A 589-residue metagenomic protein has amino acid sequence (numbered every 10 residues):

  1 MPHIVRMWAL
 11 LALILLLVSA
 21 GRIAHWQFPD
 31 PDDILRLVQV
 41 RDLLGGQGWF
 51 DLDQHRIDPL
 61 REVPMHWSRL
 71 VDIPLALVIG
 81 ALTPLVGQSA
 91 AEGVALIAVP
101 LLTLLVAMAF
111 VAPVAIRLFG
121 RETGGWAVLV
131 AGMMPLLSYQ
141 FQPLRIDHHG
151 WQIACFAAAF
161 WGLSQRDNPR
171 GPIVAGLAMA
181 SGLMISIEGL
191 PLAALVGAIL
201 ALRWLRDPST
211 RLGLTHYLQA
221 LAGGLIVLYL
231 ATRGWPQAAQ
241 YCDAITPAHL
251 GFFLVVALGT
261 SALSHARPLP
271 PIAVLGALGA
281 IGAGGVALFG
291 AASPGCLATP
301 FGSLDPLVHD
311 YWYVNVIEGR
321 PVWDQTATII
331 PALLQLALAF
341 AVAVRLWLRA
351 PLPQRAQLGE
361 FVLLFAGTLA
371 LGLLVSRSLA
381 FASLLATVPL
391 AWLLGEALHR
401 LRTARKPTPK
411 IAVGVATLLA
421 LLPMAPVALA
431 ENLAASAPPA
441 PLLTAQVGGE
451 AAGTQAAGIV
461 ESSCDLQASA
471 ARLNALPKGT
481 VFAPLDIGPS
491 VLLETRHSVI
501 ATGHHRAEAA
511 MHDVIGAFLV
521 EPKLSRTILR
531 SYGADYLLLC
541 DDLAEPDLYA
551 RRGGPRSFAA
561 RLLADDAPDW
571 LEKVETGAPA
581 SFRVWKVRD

Functional and structural regions predicted by a protein language model:
M1-I23, G125, A266-G279: Start-transfer (signal-anchor) and selected internal transmembrane alpha helices of multi-pass inner/ER membrane
W8-L15, V99-R117, T123-D167, G171-L205 (+2 more regions): Membrane-embedded helix bundles of polyisoprenyl
A20-L118, T123-V130, M134-A157, G182 (+1 more regions): Active-site lumenal/periplasmic loops and adjacent helix-entry segments of GT-C-fold, multi-pass membrane
R56, T83-S89, A231-A244, T299-P331: Juxtamembrane membrane-water interface segments that cap and precede transmembrane helices
P208-H216, L269-A277, A292-G295, A337-L363: Membrane-interface helix-loop-helix junctions at transmembrane boundaries of multi-pass membrane enzymes, predominantly
G276-G282, A397-S436: Signature aromatic-anchored transmembrane alpha helix within multi-pass, membrane-resident enzymes that catalyze glycan
L334, L338, L374-V415: Hydrophobic/aromatic-rich transmembrane helices and adjacent perimembrane loops
I411, V415, P426-D589: Extracytoplasmic
